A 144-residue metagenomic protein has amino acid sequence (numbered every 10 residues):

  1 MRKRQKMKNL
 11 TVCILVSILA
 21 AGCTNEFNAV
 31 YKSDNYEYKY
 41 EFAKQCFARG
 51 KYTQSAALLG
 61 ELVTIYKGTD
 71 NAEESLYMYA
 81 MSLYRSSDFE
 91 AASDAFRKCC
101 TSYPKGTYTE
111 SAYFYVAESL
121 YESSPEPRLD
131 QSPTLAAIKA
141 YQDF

Functional and structural regions predicted by a protein language model:
R2-R4, L19-F144: Acidic, polar-rich low-complexity tracts and alpha-helical solenoid repeat scaffolds
V12-A20: Bacterial N-terminal signal peptides
